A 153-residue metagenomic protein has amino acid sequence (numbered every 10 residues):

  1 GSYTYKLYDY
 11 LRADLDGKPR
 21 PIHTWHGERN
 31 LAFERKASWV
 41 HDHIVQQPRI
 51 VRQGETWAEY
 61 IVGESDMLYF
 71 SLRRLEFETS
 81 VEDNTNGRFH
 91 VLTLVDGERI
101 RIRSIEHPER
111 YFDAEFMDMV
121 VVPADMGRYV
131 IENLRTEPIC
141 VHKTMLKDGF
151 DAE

Functional and structural regions predicted by a protein language model:
G1-S2, E115-D118, P123-F150: Ligand-binding loop in jelly-roll beta-barrel domains
S2-N86: C-terminal amphipathic alpha-helical segment
L15-G17, E64, S104-R110, T136: Intrinsically disordered, low-complexity coil segments
K18-R20, T93-R99, K143-T144: Short, surface-exposed linear patches
P21, D148-E153: Glycine- and charge-enriched low-complexity intrinsically disordered segments
D66, T85, T93, V122 (+1 more regions): Sterically constrained small-residue positions within well-ordered secondary structures of folded domains
F70, R74-E109, E115-F116: Glycine- and acidic-residue-biased ligand/ion/polar-headgroup-sensing regions
D83-N84, I100-R103, R110-Y111, V122-P123 (+2 more regions): Short active-site-adjacent structural elements
